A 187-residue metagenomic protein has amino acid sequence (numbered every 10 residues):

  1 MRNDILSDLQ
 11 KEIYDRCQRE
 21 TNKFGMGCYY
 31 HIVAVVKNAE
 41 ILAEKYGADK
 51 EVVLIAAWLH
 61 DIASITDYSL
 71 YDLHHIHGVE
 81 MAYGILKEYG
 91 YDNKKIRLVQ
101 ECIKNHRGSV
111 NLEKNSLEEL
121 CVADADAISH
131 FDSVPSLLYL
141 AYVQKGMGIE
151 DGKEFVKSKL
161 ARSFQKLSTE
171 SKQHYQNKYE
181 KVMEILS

Functional and structural regions predicted by a protein language model:
M1-Q18: Short alpha-helical hairpin
R2-D4, T21-A48, L59, V110-S187: Divalent metal-dependent phosphate-bond-processing catalytic cores, especially two-metal-ion Mg2+/Mn2+ enzymes that act
C17-T21, A43, I62-D67, L86 (+2 more regions): Short amphipathic alpha-helical interaction patches enriched in hydrophobic/aromatic residues with interspersed Lys/Arg
N22-G25, Y68-D72: Short, surface-exposed loop/turn segments at secondary-structure junctions
V35, L73-E88: An active-site-proximal "capping" alpha-helix that borders the catalytic cofactor pocket
K50-Y68, H74-G78, L98-R107: His-Asp-centered metal-binding catalytic motifs of divalent-metal-dependent phosphohydrolases/nucleases
